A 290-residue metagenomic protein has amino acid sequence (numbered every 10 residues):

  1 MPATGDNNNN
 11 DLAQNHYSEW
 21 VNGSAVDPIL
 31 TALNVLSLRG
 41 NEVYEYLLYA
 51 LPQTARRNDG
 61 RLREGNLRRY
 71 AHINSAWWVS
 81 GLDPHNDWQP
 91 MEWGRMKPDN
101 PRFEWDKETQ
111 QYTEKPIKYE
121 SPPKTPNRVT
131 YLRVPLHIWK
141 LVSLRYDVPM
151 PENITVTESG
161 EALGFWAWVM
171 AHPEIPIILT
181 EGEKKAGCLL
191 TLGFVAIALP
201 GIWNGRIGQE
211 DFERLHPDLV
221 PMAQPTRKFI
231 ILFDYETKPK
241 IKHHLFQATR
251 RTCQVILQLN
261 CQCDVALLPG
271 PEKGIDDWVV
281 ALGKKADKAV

Functional and structural regions predicted by a protein language model:
M1-D87: N-terminal structured subdomain of primase-like DNA metabolism proteins
M1-S24, P28-T31, F103, E108-Q110 (+2 more regions): TOPRIM fold recognition
R56-R227: Phosphate-handling DNA/RNA-contact segment within nucleic-acid enzymes
